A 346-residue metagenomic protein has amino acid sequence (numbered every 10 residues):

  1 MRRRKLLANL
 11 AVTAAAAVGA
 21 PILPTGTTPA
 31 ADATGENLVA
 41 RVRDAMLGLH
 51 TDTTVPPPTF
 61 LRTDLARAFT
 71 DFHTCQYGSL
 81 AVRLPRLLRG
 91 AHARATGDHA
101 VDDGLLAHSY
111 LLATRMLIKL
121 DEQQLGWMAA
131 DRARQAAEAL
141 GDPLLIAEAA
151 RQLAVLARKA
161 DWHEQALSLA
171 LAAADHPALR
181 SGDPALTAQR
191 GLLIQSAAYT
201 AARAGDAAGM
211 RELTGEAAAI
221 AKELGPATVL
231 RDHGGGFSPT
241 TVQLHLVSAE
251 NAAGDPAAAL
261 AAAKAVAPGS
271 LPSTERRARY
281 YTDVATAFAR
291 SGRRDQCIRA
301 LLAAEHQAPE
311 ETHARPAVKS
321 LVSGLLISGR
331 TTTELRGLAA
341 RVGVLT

Functional and structural regions predicted by a protein language model:
M1-A14: N-terminal secretory signal peptides and thylakoid transit peptides that target proteins across membranes
I22-L61: C-terminal segment of N-terminal export signals and the immediately downstream linker at the start of the mature
L49-T346: Conserved binding/catalytic microenvironments
